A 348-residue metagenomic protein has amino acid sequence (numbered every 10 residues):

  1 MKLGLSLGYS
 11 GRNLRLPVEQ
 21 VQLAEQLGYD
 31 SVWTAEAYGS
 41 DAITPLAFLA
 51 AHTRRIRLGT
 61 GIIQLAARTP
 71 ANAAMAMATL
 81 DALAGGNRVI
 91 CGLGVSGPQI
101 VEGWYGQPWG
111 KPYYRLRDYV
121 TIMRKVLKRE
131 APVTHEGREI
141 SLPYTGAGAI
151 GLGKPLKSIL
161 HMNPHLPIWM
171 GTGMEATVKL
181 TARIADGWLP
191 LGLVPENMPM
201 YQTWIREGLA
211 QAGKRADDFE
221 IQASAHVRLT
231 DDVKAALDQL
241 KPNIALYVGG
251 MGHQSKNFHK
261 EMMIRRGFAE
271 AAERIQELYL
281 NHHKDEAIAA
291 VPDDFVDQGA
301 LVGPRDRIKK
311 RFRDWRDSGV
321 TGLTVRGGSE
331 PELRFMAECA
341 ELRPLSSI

Functional and structural regions predicted by a protein language model:
M1-I348: Active-site-adjacent structural elements that line small-molecule/cofactor binding pockets in enzymes
